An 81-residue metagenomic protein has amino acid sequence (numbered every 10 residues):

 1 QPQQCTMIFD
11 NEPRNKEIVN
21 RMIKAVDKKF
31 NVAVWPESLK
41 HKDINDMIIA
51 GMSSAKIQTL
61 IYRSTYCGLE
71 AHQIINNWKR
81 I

Functional and structural regions predicted by a protein language model:
Q1-I81: TOPRIM fold recognition
